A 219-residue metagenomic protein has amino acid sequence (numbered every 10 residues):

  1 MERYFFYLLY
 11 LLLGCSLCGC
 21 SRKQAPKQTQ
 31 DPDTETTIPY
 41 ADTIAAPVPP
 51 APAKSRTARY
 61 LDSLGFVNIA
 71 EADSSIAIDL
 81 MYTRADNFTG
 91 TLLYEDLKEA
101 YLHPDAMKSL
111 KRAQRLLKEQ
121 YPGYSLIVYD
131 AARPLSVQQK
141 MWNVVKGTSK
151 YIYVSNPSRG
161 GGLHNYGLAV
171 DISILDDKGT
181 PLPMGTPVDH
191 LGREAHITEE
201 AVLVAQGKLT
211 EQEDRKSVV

Functional and structural regions predicted by a protein language model:
M1-F6: Positively charged n-region of N-terminal signal peptides that target proteins for export
L8-S16: Bacterial N-terminal signal peptides
C20-A131, V144, T148-V219: Extracytoplasmic cell-surface/polysaccharide-interacting catalytic and binding patches
P134: Segments that shape or occlude catalytic/ligand-binding pockets
Q139-N143: Short glycine/threonine-rich loop-to-helix capping motif typified by GTGT followed within a few residues by an Asp-Pro
